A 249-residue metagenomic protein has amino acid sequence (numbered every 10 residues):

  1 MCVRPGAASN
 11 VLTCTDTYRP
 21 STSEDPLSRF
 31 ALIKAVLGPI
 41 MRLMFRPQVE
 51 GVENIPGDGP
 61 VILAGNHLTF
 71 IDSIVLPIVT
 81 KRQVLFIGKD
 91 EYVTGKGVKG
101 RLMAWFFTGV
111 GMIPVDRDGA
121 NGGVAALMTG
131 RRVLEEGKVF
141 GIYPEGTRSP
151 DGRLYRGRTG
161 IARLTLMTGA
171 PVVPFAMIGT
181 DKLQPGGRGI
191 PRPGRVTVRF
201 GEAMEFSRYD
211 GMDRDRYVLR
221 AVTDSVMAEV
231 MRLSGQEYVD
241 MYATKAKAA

Functional and structural regions predicted by a protein language model:
R4-G6, N10-R29, V124-A249: Non-catalytic C-terminal accessory region of glycerolipid acyltransferases and related lyso-lipid remodeling enzymes
C14-G51, G57, R82, V98-V110: A transmembrane-helix-recognition feature enriched in membrane-embedded lipid enzymes and envelope glyco-/phospholipid
R42, P56-A120: Catalytic core of membrane glycerolipid acyltransferases/transacylases, capturing the structured, soluble-facing
R42-V49, G122-V124, T180-K182: Short gly/ser/thr-rich secondary-structure transition/capping motifs
P47-V52, I71-S73, G100, L127-T129 (+1 more regions): A generic local structural motif
G51, N66, G88-K89, G111 (+2 more regions): A secondary-structure boundary/capping signal
V52-N54, L76-I78, A104-W105, R131-R132 (+1 more regions): Short secondary-structure boundary/capping segments
